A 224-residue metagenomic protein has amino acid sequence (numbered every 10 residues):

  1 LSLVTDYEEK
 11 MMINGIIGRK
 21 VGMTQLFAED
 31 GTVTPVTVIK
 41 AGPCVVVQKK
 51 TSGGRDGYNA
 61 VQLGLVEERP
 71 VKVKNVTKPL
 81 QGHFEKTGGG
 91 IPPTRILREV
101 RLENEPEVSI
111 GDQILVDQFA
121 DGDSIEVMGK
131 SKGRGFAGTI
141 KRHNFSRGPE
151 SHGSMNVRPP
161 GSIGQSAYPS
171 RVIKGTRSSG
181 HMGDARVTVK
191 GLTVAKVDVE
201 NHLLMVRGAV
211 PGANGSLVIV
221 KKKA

Functional and structural regions predicted by a protein language model:
L3-A224: Extended basic (Lys/Arg/His-rich) segments that typically form rRNA-contacting surfaces in ribosomal proteins
